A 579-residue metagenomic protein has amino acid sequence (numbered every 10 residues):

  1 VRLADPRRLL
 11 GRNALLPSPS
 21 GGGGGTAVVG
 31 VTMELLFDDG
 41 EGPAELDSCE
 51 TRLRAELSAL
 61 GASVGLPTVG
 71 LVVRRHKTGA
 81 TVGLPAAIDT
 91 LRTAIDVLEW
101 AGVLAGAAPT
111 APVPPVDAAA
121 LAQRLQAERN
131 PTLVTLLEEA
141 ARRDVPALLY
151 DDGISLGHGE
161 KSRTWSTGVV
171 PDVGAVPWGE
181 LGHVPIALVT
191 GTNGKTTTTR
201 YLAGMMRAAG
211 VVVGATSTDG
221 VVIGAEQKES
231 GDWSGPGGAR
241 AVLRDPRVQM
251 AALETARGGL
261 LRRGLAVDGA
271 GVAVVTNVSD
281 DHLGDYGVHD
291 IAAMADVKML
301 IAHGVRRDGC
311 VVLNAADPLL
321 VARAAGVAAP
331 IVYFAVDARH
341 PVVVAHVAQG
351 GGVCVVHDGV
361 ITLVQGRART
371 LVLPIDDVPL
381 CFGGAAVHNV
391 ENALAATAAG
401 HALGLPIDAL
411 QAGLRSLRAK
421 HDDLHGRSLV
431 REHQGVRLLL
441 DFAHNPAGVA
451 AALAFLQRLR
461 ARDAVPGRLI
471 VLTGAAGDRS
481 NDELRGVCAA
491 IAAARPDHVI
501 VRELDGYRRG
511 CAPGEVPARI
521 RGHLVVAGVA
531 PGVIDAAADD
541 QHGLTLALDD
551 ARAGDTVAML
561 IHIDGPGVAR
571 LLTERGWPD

Functional and structural regions predicted by a protein language model:
V1-P185, A208-A209, V213: Preference for protein termini
V1-V64, T68-L71, H76-T78, A386 (+2 more regions): ATP-dependent carboxylate-amine ligase
A140, T216, E254, T276 (+8 more regions): Residue-level signal for inorganic ion chemistry
G153-H158, D219-I223, G359-G366: Short polybasic amphipathic segments
A175-D219, Q227: Walker A (P-loop) phosphate-binding motif
G182-I186, A215-G224, G271-L283, I375-D377 (+2 more regions): Gly-rich Lys/Arg/Thr-decorated short loops/hinges at beta-loop-alpha junctions or inter-strand turns that position
I223-Y333, A338-V342, D377-F382: Flexible active-site lid/hinge loop adjacent to a nucleotide/diphosphate and Mg2+-phosphate binding pocket
V288-A295, M299, A329-A450: Adenine nucleotide phosphate-binding catalytic loops in nucleotide-utilizing enzymes
